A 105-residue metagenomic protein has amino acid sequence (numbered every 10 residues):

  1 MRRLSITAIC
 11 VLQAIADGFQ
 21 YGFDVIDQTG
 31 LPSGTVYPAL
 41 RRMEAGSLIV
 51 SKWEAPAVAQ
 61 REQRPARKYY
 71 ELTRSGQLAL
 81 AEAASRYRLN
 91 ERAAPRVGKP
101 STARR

Functional and structural regions predicted by a protein language model:
M1-Y37: N-terminal helix-turn-helix DNA-binding core of bacterial DNA-binding proteins
S5, L72-T73: Residue-level signal for threonine
D17-Y21, A45-S47, S75-L78: Short, charged/polar surface micro-motifs in flexible loops or helix N-caps
V36-L48: Basic amphipathic alpha-helical segments that dock to polyanions
G46-Q63, E71: Beta-hairpin "wing" of winged helix-turn-helix
A66: Exposed loop/turn and edge beta-strand positions of beta-sandwich/beta-sheet ligand-binding modules
S75-R105: Amphipathic alpha-helical dimerization/coiled-coil segments that flank or bridge DNA-binding/regulatory modules
